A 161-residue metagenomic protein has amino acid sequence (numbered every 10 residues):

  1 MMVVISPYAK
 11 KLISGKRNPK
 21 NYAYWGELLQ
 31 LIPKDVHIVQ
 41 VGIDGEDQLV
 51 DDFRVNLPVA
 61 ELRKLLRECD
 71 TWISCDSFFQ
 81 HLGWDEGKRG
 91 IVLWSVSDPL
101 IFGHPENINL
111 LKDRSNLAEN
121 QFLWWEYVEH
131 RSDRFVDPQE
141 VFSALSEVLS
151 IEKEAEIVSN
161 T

Functional and structural regions predicted by a protein language model:
M1-S14: Conserved donor-binding/catalytic core segment of Leloir-type glycosyltransferases
V3-I5, V36-V41, L93, L110 (+2 more regions): Hydrophobic beta-strand residues in large extracellular and virion-surface proteins
V4-I5, F53-L57, N116-F122: Short amphipathic alpha-helical segments, especially helix-boundary/capping motifs
G15-S97, N107: Donor-binding and catalytic core of enzymes assembling or modifying cell-surface/extracellular glycoconjugates
S95-P99, R114-S115: Short, acidic/turn-prone active-site loops that include or flank metal/cofactor- and phosphate-binding residues
F102: Short clusters of hydrophobic/aromatic residues that line enzyme substrate/ligand-binding pockets
E106-T161: Leloir-type glycosyltransferase catalytic cores
